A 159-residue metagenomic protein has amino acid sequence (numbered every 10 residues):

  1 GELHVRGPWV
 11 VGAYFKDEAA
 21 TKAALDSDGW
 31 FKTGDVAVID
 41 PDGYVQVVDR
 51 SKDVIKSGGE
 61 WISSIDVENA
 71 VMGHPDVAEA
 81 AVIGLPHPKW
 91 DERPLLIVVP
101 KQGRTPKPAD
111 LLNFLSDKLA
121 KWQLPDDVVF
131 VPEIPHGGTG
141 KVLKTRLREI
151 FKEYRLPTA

Functional and structural regions predicted by a protein language model:
G1: Glycine-centered, small-residue-biased loops immediately flanking beta-strands in adenine/cofactor-binding cores
H4: Histidine- and acidic-residue-rich, metal-dependent catalytic cores
G7, G12-A13, A20-A23, V36-Q123 (+3 more regions): AMP-binding/adenylate-forming catalytic core of the ANL superfamily
A23-A24, A159: Active-site-adjacent loop/helix segments that line or gate small-molecule/cofactor pockets in enzymes
G29: A structured beta-alpha segment of the ubiquitous adenosine-cofactor-binding alpha/beta core
I150-A159: Acidic/polar alpha-helix N-cap and adjacent early helical turns within long charge-rich amphipathic helices/linkers
